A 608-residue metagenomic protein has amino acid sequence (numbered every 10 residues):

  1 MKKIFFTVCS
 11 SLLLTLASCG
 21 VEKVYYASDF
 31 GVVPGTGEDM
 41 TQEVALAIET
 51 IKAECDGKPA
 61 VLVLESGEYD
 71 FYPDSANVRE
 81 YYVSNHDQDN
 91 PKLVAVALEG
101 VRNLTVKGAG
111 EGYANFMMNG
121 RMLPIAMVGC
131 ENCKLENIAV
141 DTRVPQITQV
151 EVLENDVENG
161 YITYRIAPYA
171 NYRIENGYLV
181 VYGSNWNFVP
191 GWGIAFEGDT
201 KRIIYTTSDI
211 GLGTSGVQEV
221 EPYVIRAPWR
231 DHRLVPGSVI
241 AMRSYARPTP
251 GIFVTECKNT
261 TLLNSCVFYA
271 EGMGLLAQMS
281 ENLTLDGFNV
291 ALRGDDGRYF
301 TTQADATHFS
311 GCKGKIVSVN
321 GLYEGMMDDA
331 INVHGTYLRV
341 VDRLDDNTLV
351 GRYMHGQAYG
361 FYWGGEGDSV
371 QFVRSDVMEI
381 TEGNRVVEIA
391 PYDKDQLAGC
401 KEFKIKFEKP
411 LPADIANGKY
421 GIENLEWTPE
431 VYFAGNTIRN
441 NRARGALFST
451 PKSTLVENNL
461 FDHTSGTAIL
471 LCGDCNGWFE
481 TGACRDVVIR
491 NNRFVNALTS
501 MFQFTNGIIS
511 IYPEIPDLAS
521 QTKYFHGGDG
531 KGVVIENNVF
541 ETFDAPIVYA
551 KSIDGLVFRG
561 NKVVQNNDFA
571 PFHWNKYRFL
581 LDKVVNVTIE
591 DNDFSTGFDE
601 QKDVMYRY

Functional and structural regions predicted by a protein language model:
L16-V24: Bacterial Sec-dependent signal peptides at the C-terminal "C-region" and cleavage site
Y25, A60-L62, V96, L104 (+26 more regions): Solenoid scaffold repeats with emphasis on beta-solenoid/beta-helix
A27-V63: Acidic Gly/Asp/Thr-rich repetitive segments characteristic of extracellular carbohydrate-active and adhesion proteins
A45, E49-E54, D70-T105, M117-E136 (+12 more regions): Extracellular beta-strand-rich solenoid/capping regions of secreted or surface-exposed proteins that bind or remodel
M118-P124, V144-T148, T249-G251, E271-L276 (+10 more regions): Short glycine/acidic-rich loop motifs that flank beta-strands on beta-rich extracellular proteins
T142-R143, A167-V217, Y359-L397: Ser/Thr/Gly-rich low-complexity blocks that favor extended beta-strand/coil architectures
I203-R247, A390-V431, R439: Small/polar beta-strand repeat architecture
